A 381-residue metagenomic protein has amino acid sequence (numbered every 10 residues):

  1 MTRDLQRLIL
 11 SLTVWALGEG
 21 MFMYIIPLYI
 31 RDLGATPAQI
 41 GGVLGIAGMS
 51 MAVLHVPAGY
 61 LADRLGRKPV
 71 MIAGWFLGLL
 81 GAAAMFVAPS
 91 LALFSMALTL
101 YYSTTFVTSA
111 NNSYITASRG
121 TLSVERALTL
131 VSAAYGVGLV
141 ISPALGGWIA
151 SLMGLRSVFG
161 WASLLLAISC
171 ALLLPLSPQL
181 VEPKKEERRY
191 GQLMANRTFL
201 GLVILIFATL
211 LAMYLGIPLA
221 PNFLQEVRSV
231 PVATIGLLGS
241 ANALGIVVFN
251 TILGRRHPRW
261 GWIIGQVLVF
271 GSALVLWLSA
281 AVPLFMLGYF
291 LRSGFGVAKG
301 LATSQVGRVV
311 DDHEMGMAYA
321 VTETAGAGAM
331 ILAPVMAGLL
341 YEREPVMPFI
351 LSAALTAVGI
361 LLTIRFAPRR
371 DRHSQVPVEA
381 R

Functional and structural regions predicted by a protein language model:
M1-G48, F199-L238: Helix-loop boundary and gating motifs at the non-cytosolic
M1-T2, S177-L205, R381: Juxtamembrane intracellular "pre-TM" segments in multi-pass secondary transporters
T13, A92-F106, P283-V297: Hydrophobic core of transmembrane alpha-helices in multi-pass small-molecule transporters, especially MFS/SLC-type
V53-P89: Conserved MFS/SLC helix-loop-helix module at the cytosolic interface between two early adjacent transmembrane helices
L54-G66, A150, V248-W260, Y341: Helix-to-loop junctions at the C-terminal end of transmembrane segments in multipass secondary transporters
P69-A83, S163, G261-V275: Structural signature of the two symmetry-related core transmembrane helices
L98-Y135: Cytoplasmic helix-loop-helix junction between adjacent transmembrane helices in 12-TM secondary transporters
W262-K299: C-terminal transmembrane helical hairpin of 12-TM major facilitator-type secondary transporters
